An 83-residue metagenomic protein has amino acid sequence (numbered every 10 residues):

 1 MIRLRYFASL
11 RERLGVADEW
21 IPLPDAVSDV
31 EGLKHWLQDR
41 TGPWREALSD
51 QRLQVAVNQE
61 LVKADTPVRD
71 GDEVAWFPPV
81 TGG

Functional and structural regions predicted by a protein language model:
M1-G82: Ubiquitin-like/PB1-type beta-grasp interaction modules and other compact soluble beta-rich domains
